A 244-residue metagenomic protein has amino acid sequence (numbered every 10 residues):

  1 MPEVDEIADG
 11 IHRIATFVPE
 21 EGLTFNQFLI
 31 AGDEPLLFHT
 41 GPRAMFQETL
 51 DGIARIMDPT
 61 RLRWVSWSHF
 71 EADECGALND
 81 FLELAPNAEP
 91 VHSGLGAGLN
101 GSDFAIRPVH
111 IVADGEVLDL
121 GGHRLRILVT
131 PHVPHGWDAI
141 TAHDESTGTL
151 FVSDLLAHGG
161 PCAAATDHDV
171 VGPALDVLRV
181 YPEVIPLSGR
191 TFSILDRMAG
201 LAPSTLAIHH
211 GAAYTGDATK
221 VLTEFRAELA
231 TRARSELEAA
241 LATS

Functional and structural regions predicted by a protein language model:
P2-A54, I140-S153: Conserved beta-strand hairpin/beta-sheet module of binuclear metal-dependent hydrolase folds, prominently
E6-D9, N87-A139, R179, P186-D196: Metallo-beta-lactamase
R13-P19, G41-R43, W67-H69, R126-H132 (+1 more regions): Short, flexible loop segments at the rims of nucleotide/cofactor-binding pockets, characterized by
F38-T40, L62-F70, P90-G94, L150-D154 (+2 more regions): Active-site neighborhood of phospho(di)ester-bond hydrolases with catalytic His/Asp-centered motifs
P42-R43, A72, A157, A213: Short, glycine/acidic-enriched loop or turn micro-motifs at the edges of active sites
M45-V91: Active-site metal-binding motif and surrounding structural segment of the metallo-beta-lactamase
P131-I208, A212-D217, A227-L229: Metallo-beta-lactamase
H210-S244: Binuclear metal-ion centers of metallo-dependent hydrolases, dominated by the metallo-beta-lactamase
